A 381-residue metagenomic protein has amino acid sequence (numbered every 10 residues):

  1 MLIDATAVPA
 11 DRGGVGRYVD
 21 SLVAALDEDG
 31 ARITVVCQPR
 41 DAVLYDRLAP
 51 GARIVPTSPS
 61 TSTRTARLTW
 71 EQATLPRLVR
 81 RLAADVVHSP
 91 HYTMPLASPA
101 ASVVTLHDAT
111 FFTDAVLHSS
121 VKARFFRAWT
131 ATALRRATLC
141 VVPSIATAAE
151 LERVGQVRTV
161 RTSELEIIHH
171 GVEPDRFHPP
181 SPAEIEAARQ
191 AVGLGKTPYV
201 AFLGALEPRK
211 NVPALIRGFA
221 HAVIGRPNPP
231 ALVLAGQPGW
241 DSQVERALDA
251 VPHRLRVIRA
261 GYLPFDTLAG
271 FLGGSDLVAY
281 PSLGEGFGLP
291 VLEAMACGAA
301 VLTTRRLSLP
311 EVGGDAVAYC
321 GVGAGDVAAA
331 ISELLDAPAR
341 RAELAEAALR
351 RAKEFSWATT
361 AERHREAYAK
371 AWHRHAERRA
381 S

Functional and structural regions predicted by a protein language model:
M1-S381: Carbohydrate transferase catalytic cores enriched for Leloir-type hexosyltransferases
